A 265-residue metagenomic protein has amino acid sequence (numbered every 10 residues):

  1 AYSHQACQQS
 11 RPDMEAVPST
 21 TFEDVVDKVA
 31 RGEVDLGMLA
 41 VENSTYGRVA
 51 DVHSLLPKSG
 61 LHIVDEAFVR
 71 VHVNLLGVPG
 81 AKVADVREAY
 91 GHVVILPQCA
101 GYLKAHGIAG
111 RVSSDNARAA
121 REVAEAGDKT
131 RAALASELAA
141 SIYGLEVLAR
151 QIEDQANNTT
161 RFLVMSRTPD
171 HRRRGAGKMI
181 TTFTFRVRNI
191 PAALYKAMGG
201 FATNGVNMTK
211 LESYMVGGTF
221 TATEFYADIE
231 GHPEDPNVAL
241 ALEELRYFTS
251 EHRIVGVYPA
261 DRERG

Functional and structural regions predicted by a protein language model:
A1-G265: Domain-level signature for soluble enzymes in the chorismate/prephenate branch of the shikimate pathway
